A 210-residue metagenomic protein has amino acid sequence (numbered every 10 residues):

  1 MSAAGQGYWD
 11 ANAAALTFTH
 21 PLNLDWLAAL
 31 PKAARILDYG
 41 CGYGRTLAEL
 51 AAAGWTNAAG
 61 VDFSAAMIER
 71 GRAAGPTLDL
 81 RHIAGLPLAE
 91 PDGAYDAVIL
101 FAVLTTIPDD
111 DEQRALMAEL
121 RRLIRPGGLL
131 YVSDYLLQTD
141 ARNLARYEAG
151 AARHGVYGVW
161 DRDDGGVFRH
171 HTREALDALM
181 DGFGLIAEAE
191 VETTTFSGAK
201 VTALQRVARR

Functional and structural regions predicted by a protein language model:
M1-A34, Y39-P87, Y131-R210: Class I (Rossmann-like) S-adenosyl-L-methionine-dependent methyltransferase catalytic domain, capturing the SAM-binding
A65, D110-M117: Non-membrane alpha-helical structural segments and their capping/turn regions in soluble enzymes
L86-V98: A short acidic, Gly/Pro-enriched loop at the edge of an enzyme's catalytic core that lines a small-molecule cofactor
A97-D111: A short SAM/SAH-binding and catalytic strip from SAM-dependent methyltransferases
L104, L116, L136: Flexible, active-site-proximal loop/turn residues at the rims of small-molecule/cofactor binding pockets and catalytic
R114-P126: A short glycine-rich, Lys/Arg-flanked "PGG" loop and its adjoining helix->strand segment in the class I
